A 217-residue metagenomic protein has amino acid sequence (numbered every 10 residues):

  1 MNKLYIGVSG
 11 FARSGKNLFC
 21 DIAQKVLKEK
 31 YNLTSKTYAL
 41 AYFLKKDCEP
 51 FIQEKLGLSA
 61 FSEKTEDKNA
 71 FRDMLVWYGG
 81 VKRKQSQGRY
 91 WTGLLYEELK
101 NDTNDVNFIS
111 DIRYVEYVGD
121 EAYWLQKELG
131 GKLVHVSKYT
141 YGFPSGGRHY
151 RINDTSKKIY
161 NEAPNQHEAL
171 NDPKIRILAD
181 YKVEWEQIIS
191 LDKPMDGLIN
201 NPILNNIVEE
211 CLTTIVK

Functional and structural regions predicted by a protein language model:
N2-I6: Extreme N-terminal starter segment of soluble prokaryotic enzymes
V8, I109: Hydrophobic anchor at the beta1->P-loop junction of P-loop NTPases
R13-S14: ATP-binding Walker
N17: Walker A/P-loop
K25-K36: Post-Walker A helix-loop "phosphate-sensing" segment adjacent to the P-loop in P-loop NTPases
L40-N107, R113: ATP-dependent small-molecule kinase phosphotransfer cores that center on conserved nucleotide phosphate-binding segments
L94, Y123, K127-E128, K132-K217: Small-molecule kinase domains that catalyze NTP-dependent phosphoryl transfer to phosphate-bearing small molecules
